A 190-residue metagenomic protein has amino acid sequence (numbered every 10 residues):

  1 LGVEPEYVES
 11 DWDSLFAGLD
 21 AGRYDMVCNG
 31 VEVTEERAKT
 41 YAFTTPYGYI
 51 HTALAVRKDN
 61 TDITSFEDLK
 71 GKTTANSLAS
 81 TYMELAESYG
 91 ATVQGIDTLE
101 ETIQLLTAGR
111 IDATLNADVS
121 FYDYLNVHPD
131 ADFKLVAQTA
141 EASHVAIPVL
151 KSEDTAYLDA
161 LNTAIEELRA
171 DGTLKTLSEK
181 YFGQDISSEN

Functional and structural regions predicted by a protein language model:
L1-G30, D171: Extracytoplasmic small-molecule ligand-binding "clamshell" domains of the periplasmic binding protein/Venus flytrap
E6-G18, T61, L78-S80, Q94-A108 (+1 more regions): Short helix-initiation/N-cap motifs at beta->coil->alpha
L19-D20, L69, L106-T107, I147 (+1 more regions): Hydrophobic residues within well-ordered alpha-helices
D25-M26, D112-A113, A146: Short, Asp-centered acidic motifs that coordinate Mg2+ and/or phosphate in catalytic or ligand-binding sites
V31-T40, L85-S88, D112-E141: A ligand-binding cleft/hinge motif common to bilobed small-molecule-binding domains
Y49-V56, Y122-A164, Q184-N190: Periplasmic-binding protein-like
R57-T73: Flexible hinge/capping segments at coil-to-helix
T81-I96, F133-L135, A156, T163-N190: Ligand-binding clefts/hinges and TM-proximal coupling segments of bilobed small-molecule sensing domains
